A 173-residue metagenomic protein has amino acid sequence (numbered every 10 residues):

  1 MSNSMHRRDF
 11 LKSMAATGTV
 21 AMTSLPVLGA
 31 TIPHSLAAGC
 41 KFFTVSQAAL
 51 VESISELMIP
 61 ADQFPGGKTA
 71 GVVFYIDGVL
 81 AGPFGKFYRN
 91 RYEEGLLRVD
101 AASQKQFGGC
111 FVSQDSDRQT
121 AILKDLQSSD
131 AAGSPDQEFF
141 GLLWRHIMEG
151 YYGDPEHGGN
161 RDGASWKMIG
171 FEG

Functional and structural regions predicted by a protein language model:
M1-S2, C110: Short N-terminal micro-motifs specific to bacterial/archaeal maturation and metal-cluster initiation sites
N3-D9, M22-M58: C-terminal segment of N-terminal export signals and the immediately downstream linker at the start of the mature
A15: Aromatic-residue-lined binding/catalytic grooves and analogous aromatic/hydrophobic interfacial grooves in multimeric
C40-T44, A61-G66, G85: Short, N-terminal intrinsically disordered low-complexity segments that are rich in Pro/Gly and polar/charged residues
A49-S53, F64, G71-G173: Mature-region segments of soluble proteins
